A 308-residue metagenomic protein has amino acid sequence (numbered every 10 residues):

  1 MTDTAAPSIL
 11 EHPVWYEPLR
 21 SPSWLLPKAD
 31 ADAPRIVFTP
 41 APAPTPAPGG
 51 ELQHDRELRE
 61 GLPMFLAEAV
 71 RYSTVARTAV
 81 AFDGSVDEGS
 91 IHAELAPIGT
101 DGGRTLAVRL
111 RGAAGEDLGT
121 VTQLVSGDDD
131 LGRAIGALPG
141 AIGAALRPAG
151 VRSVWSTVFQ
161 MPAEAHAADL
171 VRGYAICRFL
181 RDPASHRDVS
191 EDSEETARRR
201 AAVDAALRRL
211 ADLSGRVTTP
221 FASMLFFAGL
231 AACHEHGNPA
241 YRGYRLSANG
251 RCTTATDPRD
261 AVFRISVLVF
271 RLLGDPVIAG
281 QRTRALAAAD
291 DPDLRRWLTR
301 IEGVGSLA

Functional and structural regions predicted by a protein language model:
M1-D3, A41-P44, P48, R77-R104 (+6 more regions): Generic structural signal for short, solvent-exposed loop/turn connectors between secondary structure elements
T2-G61, R172-E194: A structural "domain/chain start" motif
R20-P27, P63, A76, A81-V171: Catalytic-center loop of serine/cysteine hydrolases
P46, D55, E60, M64 (+2 more regions): Outer-membrane beta-barrel initiation region
D55-F65, S85-G89, E195-A202: Glycine-rich, flexible loop segments associated with nucleotide phosphate handling
R59, L131, I135, T196-R199 (+1 more regions): Intrinsic-disorder-associated interaction segments
L62, L66-T74, I142-L146, A206-S214 (+2 more regions): Hydrophobic, Leu/Ile/Phe/Ala-enriched alpha-helical segments that form helix-helix packing faces
R152-R284, P292-L307: Amphipathic alpha-helical repeat scaffolds of TPR domains
